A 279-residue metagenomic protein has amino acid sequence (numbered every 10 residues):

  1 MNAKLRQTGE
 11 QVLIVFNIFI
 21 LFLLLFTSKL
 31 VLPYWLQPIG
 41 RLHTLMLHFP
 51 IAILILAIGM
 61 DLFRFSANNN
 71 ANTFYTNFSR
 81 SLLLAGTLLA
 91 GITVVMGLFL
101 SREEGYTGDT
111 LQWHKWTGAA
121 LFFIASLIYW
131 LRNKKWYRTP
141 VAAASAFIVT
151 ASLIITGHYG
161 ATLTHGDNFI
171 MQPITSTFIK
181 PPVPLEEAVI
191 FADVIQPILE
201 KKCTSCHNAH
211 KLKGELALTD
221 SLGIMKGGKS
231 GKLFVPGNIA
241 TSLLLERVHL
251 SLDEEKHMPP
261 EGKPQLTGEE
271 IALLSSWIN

Functional and structural regions predicted by a protein language model:
N2-V189: Polytopic transmembrane helical bundles with strong interfacial aromatic enrichment
L163-N279: Aromatic- and Gly/Pro-enriched helix-to-coil junctions and flexible linker segments
